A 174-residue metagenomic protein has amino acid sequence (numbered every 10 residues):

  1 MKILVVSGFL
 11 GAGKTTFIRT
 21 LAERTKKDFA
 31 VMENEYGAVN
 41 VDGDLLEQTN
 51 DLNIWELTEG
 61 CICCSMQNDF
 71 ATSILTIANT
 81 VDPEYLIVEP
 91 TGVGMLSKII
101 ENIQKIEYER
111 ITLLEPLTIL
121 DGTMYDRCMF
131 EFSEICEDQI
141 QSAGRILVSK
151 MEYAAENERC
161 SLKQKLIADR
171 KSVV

Functional and structural regions predicted by a protein language model:
K2-S7, A12-M129: Nucleotide-state-sensitive switch-loop elements of NTP-binding domains
D44-E47, L162-L166: Short, aromatic/basic amphipathic alpha-helical patches
T80, E137-I140: A short, aliphatic-rich alpha-helical micro-motif
Q104-I111, C136-D138, K163-D169: A short alpha->loop->secondary-structure connector
I119-T123, A143-S161: G-domain G4 guanine-recognition motif of GTPases
E131-E134: Charged helix-capping and loop-helix junction motifs
V173-V174: Conserved small/polar residues in nucleotide/adenosyl-binding loops
